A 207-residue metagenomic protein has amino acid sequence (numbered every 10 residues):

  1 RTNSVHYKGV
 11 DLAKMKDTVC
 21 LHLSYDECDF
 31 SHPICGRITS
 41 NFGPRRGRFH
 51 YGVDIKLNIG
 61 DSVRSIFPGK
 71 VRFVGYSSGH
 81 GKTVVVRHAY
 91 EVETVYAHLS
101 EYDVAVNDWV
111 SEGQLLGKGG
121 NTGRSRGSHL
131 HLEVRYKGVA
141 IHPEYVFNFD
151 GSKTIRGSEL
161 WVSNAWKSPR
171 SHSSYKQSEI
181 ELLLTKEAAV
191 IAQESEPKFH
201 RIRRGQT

Functional and structural regions predicted by a protein language model:
R1-N41, K153-T207: Polar/charged, compositionally biased leader and regulatory segments
L23-E159, E196-R204: Catalytic cores of peptidoglycan-degrading enzymes
